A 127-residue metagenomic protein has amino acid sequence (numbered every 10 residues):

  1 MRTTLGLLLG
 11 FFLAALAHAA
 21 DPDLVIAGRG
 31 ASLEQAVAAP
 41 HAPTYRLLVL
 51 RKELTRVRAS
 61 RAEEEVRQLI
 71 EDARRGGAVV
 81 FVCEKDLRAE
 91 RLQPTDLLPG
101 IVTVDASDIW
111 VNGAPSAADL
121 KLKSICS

Functional and structural regions predicted by a protein language model:
T4-A15: Bacterial N-terminal signal peptides
A17-D21: Boundary at the C-terminal end of the N-terminal hydrophobic targeting segment
I26-G30, R51, I125-S127: Structural motif
R29-T44: Histidine-anchored nucleotide/phosphate-binding helix
V37, R67-E71, W110: Short amphipathic alpha-helical segments and helix-helix/interface helices
Y45-E53, F81-E84: Short internal beta-strands
V57-V102: Mid-chain, structured segments of secreted extracytoplasmic proteins
P99-S127: C-terminal partner/receptor-binding element of secreted or periplasmic proteins
